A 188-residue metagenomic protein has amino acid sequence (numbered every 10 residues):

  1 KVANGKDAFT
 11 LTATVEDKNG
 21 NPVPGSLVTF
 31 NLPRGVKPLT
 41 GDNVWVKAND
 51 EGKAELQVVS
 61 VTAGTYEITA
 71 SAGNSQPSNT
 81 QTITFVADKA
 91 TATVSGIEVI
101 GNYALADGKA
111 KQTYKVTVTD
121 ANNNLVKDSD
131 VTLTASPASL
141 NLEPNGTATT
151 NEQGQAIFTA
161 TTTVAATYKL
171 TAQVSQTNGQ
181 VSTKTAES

Functional and structural regions predicted by a protein language model:
K1-S188: The feature marks long extracellular or luminal low-complexity segments
